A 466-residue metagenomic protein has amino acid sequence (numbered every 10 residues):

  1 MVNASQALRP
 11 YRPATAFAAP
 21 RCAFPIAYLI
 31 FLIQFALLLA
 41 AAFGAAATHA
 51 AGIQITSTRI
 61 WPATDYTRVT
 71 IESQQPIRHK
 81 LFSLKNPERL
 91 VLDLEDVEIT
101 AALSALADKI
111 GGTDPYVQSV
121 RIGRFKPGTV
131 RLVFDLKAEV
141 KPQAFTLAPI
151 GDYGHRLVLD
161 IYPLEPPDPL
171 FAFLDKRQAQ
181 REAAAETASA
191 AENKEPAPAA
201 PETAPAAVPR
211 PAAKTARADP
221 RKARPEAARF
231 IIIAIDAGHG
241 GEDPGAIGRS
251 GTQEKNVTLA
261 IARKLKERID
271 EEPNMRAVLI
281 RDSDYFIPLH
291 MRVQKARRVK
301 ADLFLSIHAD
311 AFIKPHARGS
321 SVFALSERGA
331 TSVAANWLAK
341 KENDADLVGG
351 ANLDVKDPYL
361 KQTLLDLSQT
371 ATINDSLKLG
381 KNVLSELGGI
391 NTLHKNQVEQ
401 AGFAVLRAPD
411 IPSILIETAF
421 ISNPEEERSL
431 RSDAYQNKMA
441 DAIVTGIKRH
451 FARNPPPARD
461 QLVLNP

Functional and structural regions predicted by a protein language model:
M1-I26: N-terminal secretory signal peptides that target proteins for export/translocation
N3, T48-I232: Signal-peptide-cleaved, periplasmic/extracellular N-terminal interaction regions immediately downstream of the signal
A23-G44: Bacterial N-terminal signal peptides
A45, D168-P169, D175-E182, F451-P466: Gram-negative outer-membrane assembly/targeting C-terminal domains
S73-Q75, L94-D96, L136-A138, D160-P163 (+6 more regions): Flexible glycine-/small-residue-rich
L81, L303, I313, L364-P466: Active-site-adjacent mobile loop/cap segments within catalytic or ligand-binding domains
N193-K194, P198-P358, Q369-K381, R428 (+3 more regions): Catalytic-core regions of hydrolytic enzymes
